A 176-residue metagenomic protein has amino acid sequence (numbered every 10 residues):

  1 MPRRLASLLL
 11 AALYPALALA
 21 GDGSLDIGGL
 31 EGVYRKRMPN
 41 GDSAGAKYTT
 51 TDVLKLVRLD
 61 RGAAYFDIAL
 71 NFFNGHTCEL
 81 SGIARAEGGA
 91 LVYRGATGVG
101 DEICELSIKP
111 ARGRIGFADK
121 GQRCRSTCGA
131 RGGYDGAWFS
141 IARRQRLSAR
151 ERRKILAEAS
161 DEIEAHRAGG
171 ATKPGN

Functional and structural regions predicted by a protein language model:
P2-A11: Sec-dependent signal peptide recognition, specifically the positively charged N-region followed immediately by
D22-D52, Y93-G95, W138-S140, S148 (+2 more regions): Tryptophan-anchored aromatic micro-motifs
D26, Y65, G88-G89, Y93-V99 (+2 more regions): A composition-driven surface/loop motif
R35-G41, Y65-N71, A118-Q122: Generic short beta-strand segments
G45-A86, E162-N176: N-terminal glycine/threonine-rich, aromatic-flanked beta-hairpin/loop signature
A69-R114: Contiguous, well-ordered beta-strand patches that form the walls/edges of small beta-barrel/beta-sandwich domains
S107, A111-N176: Acidic, small-residue rich beta-repeat scaffolds with periodic aromatic anchors
